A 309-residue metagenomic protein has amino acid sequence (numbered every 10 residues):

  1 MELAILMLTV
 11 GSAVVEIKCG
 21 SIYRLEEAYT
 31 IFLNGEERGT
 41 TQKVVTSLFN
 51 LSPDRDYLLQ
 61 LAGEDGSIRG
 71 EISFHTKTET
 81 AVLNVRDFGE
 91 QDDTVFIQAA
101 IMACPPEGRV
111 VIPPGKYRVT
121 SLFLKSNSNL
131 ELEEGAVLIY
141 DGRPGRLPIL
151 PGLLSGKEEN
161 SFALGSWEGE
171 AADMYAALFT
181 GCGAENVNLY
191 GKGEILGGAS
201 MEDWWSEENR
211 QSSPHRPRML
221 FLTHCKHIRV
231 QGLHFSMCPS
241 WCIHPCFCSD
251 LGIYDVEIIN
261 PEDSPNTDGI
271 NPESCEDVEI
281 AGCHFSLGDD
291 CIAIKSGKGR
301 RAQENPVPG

Functional and structural regions predicted by a protein language model:
M1-G309: Extracellular/periplasmic carbohydrate-active domains that bind, remodel, or depolymerize complex polysaccharides
